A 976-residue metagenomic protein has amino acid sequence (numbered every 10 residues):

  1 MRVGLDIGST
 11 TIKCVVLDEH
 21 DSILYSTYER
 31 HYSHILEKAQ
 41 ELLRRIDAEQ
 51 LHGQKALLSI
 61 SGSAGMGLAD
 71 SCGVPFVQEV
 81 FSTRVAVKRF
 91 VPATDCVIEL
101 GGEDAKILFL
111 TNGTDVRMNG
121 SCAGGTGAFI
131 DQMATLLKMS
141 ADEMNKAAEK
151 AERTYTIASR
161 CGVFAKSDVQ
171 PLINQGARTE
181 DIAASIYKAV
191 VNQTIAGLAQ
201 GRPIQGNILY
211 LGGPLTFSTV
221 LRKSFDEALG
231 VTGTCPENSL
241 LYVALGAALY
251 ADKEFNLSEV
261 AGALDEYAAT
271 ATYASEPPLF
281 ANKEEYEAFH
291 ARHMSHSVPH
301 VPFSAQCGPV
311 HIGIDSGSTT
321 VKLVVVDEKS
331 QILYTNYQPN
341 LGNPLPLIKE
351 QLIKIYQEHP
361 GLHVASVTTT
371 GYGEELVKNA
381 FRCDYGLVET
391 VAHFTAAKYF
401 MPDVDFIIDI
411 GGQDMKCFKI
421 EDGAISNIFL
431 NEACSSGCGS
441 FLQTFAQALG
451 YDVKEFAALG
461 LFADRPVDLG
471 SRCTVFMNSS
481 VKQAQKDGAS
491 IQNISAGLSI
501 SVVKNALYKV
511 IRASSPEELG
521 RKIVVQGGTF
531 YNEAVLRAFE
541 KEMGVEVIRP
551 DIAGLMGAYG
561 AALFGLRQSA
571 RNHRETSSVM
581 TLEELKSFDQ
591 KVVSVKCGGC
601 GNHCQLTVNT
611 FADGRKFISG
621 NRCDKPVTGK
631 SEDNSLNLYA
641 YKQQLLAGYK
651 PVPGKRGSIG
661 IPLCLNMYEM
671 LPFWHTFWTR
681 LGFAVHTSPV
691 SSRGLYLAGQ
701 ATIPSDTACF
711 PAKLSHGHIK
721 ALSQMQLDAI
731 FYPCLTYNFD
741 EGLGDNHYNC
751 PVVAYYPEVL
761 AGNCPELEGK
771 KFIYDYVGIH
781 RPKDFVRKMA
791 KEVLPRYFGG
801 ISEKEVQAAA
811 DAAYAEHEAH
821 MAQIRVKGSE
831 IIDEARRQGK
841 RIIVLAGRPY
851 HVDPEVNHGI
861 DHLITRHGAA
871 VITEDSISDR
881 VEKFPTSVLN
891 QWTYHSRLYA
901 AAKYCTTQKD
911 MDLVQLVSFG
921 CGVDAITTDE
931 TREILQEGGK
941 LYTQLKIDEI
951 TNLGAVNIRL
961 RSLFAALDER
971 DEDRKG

Functional and structural regions predicted by a protein language model:
M1-H20, T94-T111, P302-L333, V404-I420 (+2 more regions): Gly/Thr-rich phosphate-binding beta-strand-loop-beta motif of the actin/hexokinase/Hsp70
G4-R45, D115-V116, G120, I314-K354 (+2 more regions): Short glycine-rich, Thr/Ser-proximal phosphate-binding strand/loop in the N-terminal lobe of ATP-dependent enzymes
H34-I35, N112-R153, L240-V243, L249-K253 (+9 more regions): Glycine-rich phosphate-binding loop plus the immediately following alpha-helix
A64, L198-A228, S239-V243, T370-G373 (+5 more regions): Glycine-rich phosphate-binding loops at beta-strand->alpha-helix junctions
F76-V80, D226-L245, D384-V391, E540-Y559 (+3 more regions): Conserved phosphate-binding/catalytic loops in two-lobed NTP-binding clefts
N119, A123-I130, C434-L442, L449 (+2 more regions): An N-terminal assembly and electron-transfer interface module characteristic of large anaerobic redox and radical
G127-Q132, E237-A271, T395, G439-T444 (+2 more regions): Glycine-rich phosphate-binding/hydrolytic loop that grips phosphoryl groups
I182-G206, A247, A291-H300, G497-G520 (+1 more regions): Phosphate/ATP-binding catalytic cores across multiple sugar-kinase/actin-like superfamilies, primarily ASKHA
